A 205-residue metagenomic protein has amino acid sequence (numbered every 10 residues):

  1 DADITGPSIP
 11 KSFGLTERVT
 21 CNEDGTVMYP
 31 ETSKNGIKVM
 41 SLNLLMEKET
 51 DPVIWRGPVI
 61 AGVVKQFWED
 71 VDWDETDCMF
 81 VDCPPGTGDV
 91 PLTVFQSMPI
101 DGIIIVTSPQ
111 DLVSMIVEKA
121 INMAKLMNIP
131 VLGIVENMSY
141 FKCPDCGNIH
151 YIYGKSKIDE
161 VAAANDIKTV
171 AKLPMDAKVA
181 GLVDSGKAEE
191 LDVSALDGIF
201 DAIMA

Functional and structural regions predicted by a protein language model:
I4-G6, L45-E47, P85-T87, P109-V113 (+2 more regions): Conserved nucleotide-binding/hydrolysis micro-motifs of P-loop NTPases
I4-M46, A61: Phosphate-binding loop that captures ATP/GTP phosphates
I9, M40, V64, D82 (+4 more regions): Residue-level signature of catalytic and energy-coupling elements of molecular machines, predominantly ATP/GTP-dependent
M40, C83, Q96, L132 (+1 more regions): Glycine-rich phosphate-binding loops of nucleotide-dependent enzymes
S41, I105-S108, I134-V135: Conserved beta-strand segments of the P-loop GTPase G domain that flank and frequently precede/overlap
M46-V94: Phosphate-binding/switch loop-helix module in NTP-utilizing enzymes
D74-V81, T87-G88, P99-A120: Conserved Switch II/interswitch segment of TRAFAC-class P-loop GTPases
I121-A205: C-terminal lobe/tail of nucleotide-utilizing enzymes
